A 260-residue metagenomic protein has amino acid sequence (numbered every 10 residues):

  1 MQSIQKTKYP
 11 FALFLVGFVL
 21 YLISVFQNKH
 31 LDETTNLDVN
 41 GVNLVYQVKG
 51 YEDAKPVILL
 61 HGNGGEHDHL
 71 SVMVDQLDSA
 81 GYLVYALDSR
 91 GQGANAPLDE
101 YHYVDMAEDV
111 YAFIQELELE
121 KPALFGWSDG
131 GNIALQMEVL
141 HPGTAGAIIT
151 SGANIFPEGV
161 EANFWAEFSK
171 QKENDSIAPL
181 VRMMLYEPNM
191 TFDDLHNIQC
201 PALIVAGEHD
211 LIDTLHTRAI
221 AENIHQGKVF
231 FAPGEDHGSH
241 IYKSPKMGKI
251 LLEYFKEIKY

Functional and structural regions predicted by a protein language model:
N40-K49: A short loop-to-beta-strand scaffold at the N-terminal edge of the catalytic core in hydrolase folds
K49-G93: Conserved HGGG/HGGXW glycine-rich cap/lid loop of the alpha/beta-hydrolase fold
D105-P122: Conserved acidic catalytic loop of the alpha/beta-hydrolase fold
N132-V139, I148-E173: Flexible "cap/lid" loop of the alpha/beta hydrolase fold
P179-D194: Active-site nucleophile elbow and catalytic-triad environment of alpha/beta-hydrolase enzymes
I198, I204-A206: Short beta-strand/loop motif that positions the catalytic acidic residue of the alpha/beta-hydrolase fold
E208-G234: Conserved loop-alpha-helix segment in the C-terminal half of the alpha/beta-hydrolase fold that carries the catalytic
G234-Y260: Catalytic active-site module of serine/aspartate enzymes centered on a nucleophile-bearing elbow/loop
